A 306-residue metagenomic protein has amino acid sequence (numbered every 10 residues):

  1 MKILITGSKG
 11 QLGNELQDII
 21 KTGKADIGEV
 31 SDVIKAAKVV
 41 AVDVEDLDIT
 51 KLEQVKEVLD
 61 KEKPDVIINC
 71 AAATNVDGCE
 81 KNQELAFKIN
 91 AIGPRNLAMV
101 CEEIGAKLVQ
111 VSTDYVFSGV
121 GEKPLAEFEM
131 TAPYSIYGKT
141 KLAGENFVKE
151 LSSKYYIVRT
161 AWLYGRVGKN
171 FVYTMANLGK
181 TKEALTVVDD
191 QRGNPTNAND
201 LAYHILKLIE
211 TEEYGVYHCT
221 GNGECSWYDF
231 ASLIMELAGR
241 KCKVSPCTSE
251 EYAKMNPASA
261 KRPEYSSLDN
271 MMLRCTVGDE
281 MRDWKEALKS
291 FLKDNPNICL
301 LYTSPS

Functional and structural regions predicted by a protein language model:
I3-I19: N-terminal Rossmann NAD(P)H-binding glycine-rich loop of SDR-like oxidoreductase domains
I49-I89: NAD(P)H-binding glycine-rich loop region in Rossmannoid oxidoreductase-like domains and their noncatalytic homologs
K81-V109: NAD(P)-cofactor binding segment of oxidoreductase domains
K88, G93-N96, V116-V158, L163: Catalytic helix-loop patch of NAD(P)-dependent Rossmann-fold dehydrogenases
N146-N194, A198-D200, L206: NAD(P)-dependent short-chain dehydrogenase/reductase
V187-R192, Y217-E224, T276: Glycine-rich Rossmann NAD(P)(H)-binding loop
T211-A258, L292, L300: Mid/C-terminal beta-alpha module of Rossmann-like enzyme folds, strongest in SDR-family dehydrogenases/epimerases
Y302-S306: Conserved small/polar residues in nucleotide/adenosyl-binding loops
